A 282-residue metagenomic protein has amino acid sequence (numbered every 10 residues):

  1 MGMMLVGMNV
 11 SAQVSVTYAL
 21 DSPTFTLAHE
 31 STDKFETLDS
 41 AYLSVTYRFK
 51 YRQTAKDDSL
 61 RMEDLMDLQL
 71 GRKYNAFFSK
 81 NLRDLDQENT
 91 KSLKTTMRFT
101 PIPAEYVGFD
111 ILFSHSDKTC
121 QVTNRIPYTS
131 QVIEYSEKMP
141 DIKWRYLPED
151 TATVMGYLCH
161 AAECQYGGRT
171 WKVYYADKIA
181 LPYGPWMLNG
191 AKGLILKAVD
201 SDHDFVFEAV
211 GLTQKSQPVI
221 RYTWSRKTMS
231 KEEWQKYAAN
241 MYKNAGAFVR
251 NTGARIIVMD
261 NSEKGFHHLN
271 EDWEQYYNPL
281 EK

Functional and structural regions predicted by a protein language model:
M1-D21: Bacterial Sec-dependent N-terminal signal peptides
T17-K282: Extended soluble regions of mature proteins
